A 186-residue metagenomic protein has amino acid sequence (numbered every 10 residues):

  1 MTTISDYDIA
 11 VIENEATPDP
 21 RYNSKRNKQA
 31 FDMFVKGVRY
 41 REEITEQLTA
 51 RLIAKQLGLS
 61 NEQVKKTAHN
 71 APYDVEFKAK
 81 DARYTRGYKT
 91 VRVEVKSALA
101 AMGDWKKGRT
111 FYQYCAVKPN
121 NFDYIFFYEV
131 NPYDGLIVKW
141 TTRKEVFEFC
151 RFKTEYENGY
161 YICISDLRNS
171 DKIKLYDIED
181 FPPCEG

Functional and structural regions predicted by a protein language model:
M1-G186: Nucleic-acid endonuclease domains
